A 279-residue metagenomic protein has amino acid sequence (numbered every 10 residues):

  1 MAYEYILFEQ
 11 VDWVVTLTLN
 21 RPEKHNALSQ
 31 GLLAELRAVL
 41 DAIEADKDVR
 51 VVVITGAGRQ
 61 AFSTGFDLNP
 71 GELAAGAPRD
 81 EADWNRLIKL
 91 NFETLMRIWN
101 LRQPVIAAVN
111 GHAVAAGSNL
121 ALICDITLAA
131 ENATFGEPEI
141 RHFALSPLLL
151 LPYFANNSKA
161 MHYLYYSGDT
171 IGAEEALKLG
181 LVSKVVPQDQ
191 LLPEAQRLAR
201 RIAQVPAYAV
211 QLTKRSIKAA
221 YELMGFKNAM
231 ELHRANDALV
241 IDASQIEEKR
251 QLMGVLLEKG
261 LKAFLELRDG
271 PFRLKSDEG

Functional and structural regions predicted by a protein language model:
M1-T55: Conserved CoA-thioester-binding segment of acyl-CoA-metabolizing enzymes
M1-V11, R59, G168-A173, P193 (+2 more regions): C-terminal alpha-helix plus adjacent terminal tail
F8, K24, A75-G76, I171 (+1 more regions): Ligand-binding pocket scaffold of soluble enzyme catalytic domains
L17, R21, E35-L36, I54 (+5 more regions): Terminal peptide-recognition signature
G31-E35, L90, R97, E194 (+2 more regions): Charged catalytic carboxylate motif
G56-T94, A113, G260: Glycine- (often His-adjacent) and acidic-residue-rich active-site loop that binds/positions the CoA thioester
M96-V210: Crotonase-fold acyl-CoA enzyme core
